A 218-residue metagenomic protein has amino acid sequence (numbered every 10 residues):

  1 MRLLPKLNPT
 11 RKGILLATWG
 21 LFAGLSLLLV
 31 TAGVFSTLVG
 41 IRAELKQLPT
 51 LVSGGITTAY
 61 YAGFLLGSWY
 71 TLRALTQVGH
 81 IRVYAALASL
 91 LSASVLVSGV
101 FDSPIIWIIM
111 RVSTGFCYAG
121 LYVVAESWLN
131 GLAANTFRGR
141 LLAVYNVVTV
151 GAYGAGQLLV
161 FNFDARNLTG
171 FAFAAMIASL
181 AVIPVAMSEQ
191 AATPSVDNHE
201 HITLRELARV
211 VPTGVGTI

Functional and structural regions predicted by a protein language model:
R2-L15, Q190-T217: Juxtamembrane intracellular "pre-TM" segments in multi-pass secondary transporters
K12-Y61, T213: Helix-loop boundary and gating motifs at the non-cytosolic
G67-G79, V160, D164: Helix-to-loop junctions at the C-terminal end of transmembrane segments in multipass secondary transporters
G79, V100-D102: Helix-breaking motifs and short loop linkers at transmembrane-helix boundaries and internal kinks in secondary membrane
R82-L96, A175: Structural signature of the two symmetry-related core transmembrane helices
I105-S113: Paired small-residue
G120-A133: Intracellular juxtamembrane helix-capping segments at the cytosolic ends of symmetry-related transmembrane helices
G170-A186: Symmetry-related core transmembrane helices of the 12-TM Major Facilitator Superfamily/SLC fold
